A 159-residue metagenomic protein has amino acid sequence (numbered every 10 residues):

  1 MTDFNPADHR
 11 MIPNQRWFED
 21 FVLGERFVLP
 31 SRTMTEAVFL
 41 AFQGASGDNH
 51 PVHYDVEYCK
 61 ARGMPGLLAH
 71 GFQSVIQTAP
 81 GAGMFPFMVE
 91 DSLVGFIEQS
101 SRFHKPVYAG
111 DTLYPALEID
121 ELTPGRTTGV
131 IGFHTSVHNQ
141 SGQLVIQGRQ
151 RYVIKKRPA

Functional and structural regions predicted by a protein language model:
M1-V22, F103-A159: HotDog/MaoC-like acyl-thioester-processing domains
T2-A69, K156: Catalytic strand-loop segment that frames the active site of acyl-thioester-processing enzymes
L23-E25, P30, V38, D48 (+3 more regions): A generic structural signal for short beta-strands and their flanking turns/coil linkers
G44-D48, P80-F87, Q140: Short, intrinsically disordered, mixed-charge
R62-A69, Q73-D120: Hydrophobic beta-strand-centered segment that forms part of the acyl-chain substrate-binding groove
